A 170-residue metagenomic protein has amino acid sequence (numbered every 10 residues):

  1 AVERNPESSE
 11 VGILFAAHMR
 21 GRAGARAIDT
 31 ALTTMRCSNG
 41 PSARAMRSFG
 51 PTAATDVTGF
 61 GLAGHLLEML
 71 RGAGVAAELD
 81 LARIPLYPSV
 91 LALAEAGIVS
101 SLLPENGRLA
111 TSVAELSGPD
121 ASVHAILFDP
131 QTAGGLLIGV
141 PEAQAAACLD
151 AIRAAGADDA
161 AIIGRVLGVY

Functional and structural regions predicted by a protein language model:
A1-Y170: Helix-biased detector of long, well-ordered alpha-helical tracts
